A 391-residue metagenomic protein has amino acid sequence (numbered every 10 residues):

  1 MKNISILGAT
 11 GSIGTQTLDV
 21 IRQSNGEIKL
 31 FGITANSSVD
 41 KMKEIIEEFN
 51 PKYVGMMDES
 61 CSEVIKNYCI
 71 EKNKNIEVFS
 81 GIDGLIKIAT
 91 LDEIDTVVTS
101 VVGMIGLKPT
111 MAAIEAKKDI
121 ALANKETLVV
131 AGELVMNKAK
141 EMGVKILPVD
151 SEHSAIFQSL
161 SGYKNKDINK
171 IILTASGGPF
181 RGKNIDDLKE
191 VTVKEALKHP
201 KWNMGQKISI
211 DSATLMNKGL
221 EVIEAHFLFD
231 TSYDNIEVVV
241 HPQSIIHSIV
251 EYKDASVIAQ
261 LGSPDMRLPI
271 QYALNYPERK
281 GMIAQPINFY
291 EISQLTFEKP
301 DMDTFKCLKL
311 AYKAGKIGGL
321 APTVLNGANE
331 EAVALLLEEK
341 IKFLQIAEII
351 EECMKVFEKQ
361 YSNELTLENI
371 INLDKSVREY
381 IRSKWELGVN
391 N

Functional and structural regions predicted by a protein language model:
M1-N391: Catalytic, metal-anchored helix/loop core of enzyme active sites in primary metabolism
